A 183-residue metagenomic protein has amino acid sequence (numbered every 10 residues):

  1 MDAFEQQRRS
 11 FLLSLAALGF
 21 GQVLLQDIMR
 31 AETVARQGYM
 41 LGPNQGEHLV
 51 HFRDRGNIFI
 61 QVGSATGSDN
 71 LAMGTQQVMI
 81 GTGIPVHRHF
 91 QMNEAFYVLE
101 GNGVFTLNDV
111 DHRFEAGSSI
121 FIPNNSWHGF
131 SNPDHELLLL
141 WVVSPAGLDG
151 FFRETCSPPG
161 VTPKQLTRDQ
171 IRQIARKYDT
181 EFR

Functional and structural regions predicted by a protein language model:
M1-G19: N-terminal secretory signal peptides and thylakoid transit peptides that target proteins across membranes
L25-D54, G160: C-terminal segment of N-terminal export signals and the immediately downstream linker at the start of the mature
E47-V86, M92: A short glycine-rich, His/Asp/Glu-containing loop-to-beta-strand
Q91-F105, V142: Short, conserved beta-strand element in jelly-roll/cupin
V110-N124: Short acidic-glycine-tyrosine-enriched beta hairpin
N124-D149: Ligand-binding loop in jelly-roll beta-barrel domains
R153-R183: Acidic/histidine-enriched, glycine/proline-rich intrinsically disordered or flexible terminal extensions
